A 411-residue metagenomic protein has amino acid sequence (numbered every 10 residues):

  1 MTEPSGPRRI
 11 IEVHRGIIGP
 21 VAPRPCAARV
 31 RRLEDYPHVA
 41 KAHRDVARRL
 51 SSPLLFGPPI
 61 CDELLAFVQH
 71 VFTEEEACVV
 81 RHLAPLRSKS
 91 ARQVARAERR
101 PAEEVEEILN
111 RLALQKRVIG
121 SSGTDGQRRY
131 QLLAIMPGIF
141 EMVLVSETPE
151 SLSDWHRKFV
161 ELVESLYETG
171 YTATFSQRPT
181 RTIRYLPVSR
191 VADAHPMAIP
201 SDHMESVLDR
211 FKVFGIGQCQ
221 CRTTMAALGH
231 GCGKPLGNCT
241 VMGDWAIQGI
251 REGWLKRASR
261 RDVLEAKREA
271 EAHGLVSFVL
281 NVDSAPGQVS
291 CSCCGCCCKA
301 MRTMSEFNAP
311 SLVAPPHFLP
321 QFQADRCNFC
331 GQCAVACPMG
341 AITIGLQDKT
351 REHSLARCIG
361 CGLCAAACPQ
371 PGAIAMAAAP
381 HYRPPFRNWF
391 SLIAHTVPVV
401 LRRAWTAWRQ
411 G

Functional and structural regions predicted by a protein language model:
T2-L65: Long, low-complexity, charged/polar intrinsically disordered regions in eukaryotic proteins
H70, R100, Y130, F278-V289 (+3 more regions): Ferredoxin-like iron-sulfur electron-transfer modules
L86-E98: Short acidic, hydrophobic short linear motifs in intrinsically disordered regions
E98-L114: Short amphipathic alpha-helical interaction segments
A113-T124, I342-T343, I374: A short, conserved structural fragment
G126-L166: Short, amphipathic alpha-helical interaction segments positioned at domain boundaries
L166-L319: Catalytic cores of enzyme domains
S354-G411: Flanking helices and flexible, charged tails adjoining ferredoxin-like Fe-S electron-transfer domains in multi-subunit
